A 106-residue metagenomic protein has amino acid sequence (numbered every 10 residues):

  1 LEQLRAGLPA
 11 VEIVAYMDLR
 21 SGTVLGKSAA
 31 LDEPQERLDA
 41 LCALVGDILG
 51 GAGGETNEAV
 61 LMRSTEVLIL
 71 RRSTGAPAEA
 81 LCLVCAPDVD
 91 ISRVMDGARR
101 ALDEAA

Functional and structural regions predicted by a protein language model:
L1-A106: Non-catalytic interaction/Regulatory regions outside core domains
